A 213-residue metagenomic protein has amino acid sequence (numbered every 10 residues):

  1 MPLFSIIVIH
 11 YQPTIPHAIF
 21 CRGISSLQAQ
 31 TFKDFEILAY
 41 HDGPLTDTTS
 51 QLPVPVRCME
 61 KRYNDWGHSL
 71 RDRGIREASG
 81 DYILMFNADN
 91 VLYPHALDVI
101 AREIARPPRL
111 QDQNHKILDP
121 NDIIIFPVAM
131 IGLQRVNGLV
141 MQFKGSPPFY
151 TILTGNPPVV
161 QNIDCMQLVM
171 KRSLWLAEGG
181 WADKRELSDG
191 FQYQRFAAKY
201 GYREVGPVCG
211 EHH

Functional and structural regions predicted by a protein language model:
M1-H213: Nucleotide-sugar donor-binding/catalytic module of glycosyltransferases that assemble extracellular/cell-envelope
